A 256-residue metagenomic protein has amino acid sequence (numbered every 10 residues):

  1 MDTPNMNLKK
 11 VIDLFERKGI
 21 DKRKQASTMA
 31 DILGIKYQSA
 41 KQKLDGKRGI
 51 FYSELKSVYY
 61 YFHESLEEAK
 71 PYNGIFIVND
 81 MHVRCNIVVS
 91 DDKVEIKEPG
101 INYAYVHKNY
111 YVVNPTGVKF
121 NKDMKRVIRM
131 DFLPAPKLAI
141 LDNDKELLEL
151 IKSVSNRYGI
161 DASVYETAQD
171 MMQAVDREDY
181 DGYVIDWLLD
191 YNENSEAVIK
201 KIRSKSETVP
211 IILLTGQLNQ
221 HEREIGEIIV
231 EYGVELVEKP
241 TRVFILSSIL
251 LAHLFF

Functional and structural regions predicted by a protein language model:
M1-K24, T28: A short, Lys/Arg-rich alpha-helix, primarily the initiator
G34-I50: Recognition helix of helix-turn-helix/homeodomain-like DNA-binding domains that insert into the DNA major groove
S53-E68: DNA major-groove recognition helix of helix-turn-helix/homeodomain DNA-binding modules
A135-K145, I151: Conserved acidic segment of CheY-like receiver
G159-T167, V237: Short hydrophobic/Thr-rich beta-strand motif most characteristic of the beta2 strand and flanking loop of CheY-like
E166-G182: Acidic, metal-coordinating helix/loop segments flanking the phosphotransfer/catalytic sites of two-component signaling
V184-R203: Conserved phosphotransfer microenvironments
L214-G216: Hydrophobic/aromatic residues positioned on beta-strands within the core alpha/beta folds
